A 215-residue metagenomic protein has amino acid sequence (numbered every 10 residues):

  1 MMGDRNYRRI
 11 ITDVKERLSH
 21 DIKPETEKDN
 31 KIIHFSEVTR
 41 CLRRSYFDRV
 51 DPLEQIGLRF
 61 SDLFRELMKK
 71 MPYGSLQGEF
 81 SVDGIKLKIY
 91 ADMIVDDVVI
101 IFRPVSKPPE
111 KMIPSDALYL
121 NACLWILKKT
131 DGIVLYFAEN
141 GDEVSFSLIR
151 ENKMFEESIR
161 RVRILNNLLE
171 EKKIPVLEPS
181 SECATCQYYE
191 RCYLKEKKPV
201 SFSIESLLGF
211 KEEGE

Functional and structural regions predicted by a protein language model:
M1-V99, S106-P114, N121, I204 (+1 more regions): Metal-dependent nuclease catalytic cores that hydrolyze phosphodiester bonds in DNA/RNA, characterized by
I22-K31, I164-S181: Short, intrinsically disordered, charge-biased short linear motifs at domain edges
F35-F47, E170-E215: Cysteine-cluster motifs in flexible loop/terminal segments that predominantly coordinate metals
R49-L53, L127-G132, L194-K198: Short helix-capping/linker segments at secondary-structure and domain boundaries
G78-E171, S181, E190: Nucleic-acid nuclease catalytic cores
